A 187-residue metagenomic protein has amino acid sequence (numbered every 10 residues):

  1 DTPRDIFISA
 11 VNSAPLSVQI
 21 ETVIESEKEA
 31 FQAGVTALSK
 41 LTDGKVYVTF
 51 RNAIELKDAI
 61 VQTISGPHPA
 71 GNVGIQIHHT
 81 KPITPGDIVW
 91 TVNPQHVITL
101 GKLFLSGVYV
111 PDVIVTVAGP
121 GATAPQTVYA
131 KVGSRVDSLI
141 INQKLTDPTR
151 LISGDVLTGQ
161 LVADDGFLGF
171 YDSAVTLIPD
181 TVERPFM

Functional and structural regions predicted by a protein language model:
D1-M187: Buried, small/hydrophobic-residue-enriched core segments of structured protein domains
